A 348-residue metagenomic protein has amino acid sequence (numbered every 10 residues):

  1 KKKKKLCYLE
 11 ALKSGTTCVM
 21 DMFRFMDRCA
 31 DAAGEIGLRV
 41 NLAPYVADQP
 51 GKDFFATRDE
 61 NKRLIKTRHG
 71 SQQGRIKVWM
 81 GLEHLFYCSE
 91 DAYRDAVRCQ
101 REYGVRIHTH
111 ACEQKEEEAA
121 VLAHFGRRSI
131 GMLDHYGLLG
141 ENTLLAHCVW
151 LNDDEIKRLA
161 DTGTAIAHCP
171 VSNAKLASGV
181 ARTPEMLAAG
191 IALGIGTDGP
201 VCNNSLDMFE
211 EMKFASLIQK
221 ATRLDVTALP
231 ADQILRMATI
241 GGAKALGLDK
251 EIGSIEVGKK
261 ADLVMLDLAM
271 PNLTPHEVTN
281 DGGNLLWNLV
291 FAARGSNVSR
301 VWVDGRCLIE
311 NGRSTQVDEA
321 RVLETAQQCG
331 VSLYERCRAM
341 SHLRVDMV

Functional and structural regions predicted by a protein language model:
K1-G37, D59-S71, Q327-S332, R338: Alpha-helical scaffold segments that flank or form the walls of functional sites
G15, A33, M80, H110 (+10 more regions): Divalent metal-coordination and catalytic microenvironments
M20-F23, W79-D95, A174-A177, A245-G247: Active-site glycine- and acidic-residue-rich loops that bind and position anionic ligands or nucleotide-like cofactors
R28-W150: Metal-coordinating catalytic core of metallo-dependent amide/deamination hydrolases
K115-R127, E155-A160, A177-M186, N203-K220 (+2 more regions): Histidine/acidic-residue-rich catalytic or RNA/ligand-binding cores of hydrolases and nuclease-related proteins
H135-N142, P184-N272: His/Asp/Glu-enriched, well-ordered alpha-helical/loop segment that forms or immediately abuts the divalent-metal
L151, E155-T164, C169-K175, T183 (+1 more regions): Long hydrophobic segments that form regular secondary structure
T239-V348: Active-site microenvironment of metallo-dependent hydrolases
